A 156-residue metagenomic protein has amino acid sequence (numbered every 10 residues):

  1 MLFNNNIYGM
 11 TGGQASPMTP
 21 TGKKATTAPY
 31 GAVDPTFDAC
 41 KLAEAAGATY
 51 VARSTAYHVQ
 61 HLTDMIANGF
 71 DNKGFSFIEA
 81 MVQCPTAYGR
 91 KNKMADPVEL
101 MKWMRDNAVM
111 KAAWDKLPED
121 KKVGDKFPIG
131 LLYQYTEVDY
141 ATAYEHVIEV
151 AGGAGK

Functional and structural regions predicted by a protein language model:
M1-T36, N68, C84: Conserved thiamine diphosphate
I7-Y8, Y57-H61, Q83-T86: Short, catalytically relevant binding-site loops at active-site mouths
Q14-T21, V59, I66-K73, G89-K102: Short, surface-exposed, charged loop/turn segments at secondary-structure junctions
G22-N68: Conserved thiamine diphosphate
Y50, K73-F77: Conserved active-site beta-strand-loop modules that form the wall/rim of enzyme catalytic pockets and either contain
H61-G69, A112-E119: A short, acidic, amphipathic alpha-helical segment used as a generic capping/interface helix at domain edges
V82-K156: Flexible, low-complexity linker and terminal segments
